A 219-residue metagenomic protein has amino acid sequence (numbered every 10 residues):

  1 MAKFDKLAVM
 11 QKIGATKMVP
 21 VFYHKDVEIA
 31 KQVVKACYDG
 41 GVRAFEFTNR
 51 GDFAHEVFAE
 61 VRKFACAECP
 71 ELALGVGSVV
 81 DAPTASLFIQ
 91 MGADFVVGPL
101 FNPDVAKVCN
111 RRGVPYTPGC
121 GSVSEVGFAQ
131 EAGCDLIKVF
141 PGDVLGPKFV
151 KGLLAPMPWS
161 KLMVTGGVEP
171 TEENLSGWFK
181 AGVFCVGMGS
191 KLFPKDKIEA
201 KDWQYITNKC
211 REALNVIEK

Functional and structural regions predicted by a protein language model:
M1-P83, L87-M91, K180, A200-E218: Conserved N-terminal beta1-alpha1 strand-loop-helix module at the mouth
M18-F22, F45-F47, L74-G77, V96-V97 (+4 more regions): Hydrophobic faces of well-ordered beta-strands that scaffold small-molecule active sites in alpha/beta enzyme cores
V33, D81-M91, S124-A132, E169-V186: Catalytic cores of alpha/beta
Y38-R43, I89-V96, R111-T117, E131-L136 (+2 more regions): Glycine-enriched alpha-helix->loop->beta-strand junction motifs that scaffold or abut catalytic
R43, V96-V105, V139-G146, G182-W203: Glycine-rich phosphate-binding active-site loops on the catalytic face of alpha/beta enzymes
N49-R50, V79, L100-N102, G121-S122 (+3 more regions): Short, ordered loop/turn segments at secondary-structure junctions
F95, P99-L145: Histidine/lysine/aspartate-rich catalytic loop segments that bind and position anionic ligands
V150-E218: Hydrophobic secondary-structure block in the mid-to-C-terminal portion of proteins
